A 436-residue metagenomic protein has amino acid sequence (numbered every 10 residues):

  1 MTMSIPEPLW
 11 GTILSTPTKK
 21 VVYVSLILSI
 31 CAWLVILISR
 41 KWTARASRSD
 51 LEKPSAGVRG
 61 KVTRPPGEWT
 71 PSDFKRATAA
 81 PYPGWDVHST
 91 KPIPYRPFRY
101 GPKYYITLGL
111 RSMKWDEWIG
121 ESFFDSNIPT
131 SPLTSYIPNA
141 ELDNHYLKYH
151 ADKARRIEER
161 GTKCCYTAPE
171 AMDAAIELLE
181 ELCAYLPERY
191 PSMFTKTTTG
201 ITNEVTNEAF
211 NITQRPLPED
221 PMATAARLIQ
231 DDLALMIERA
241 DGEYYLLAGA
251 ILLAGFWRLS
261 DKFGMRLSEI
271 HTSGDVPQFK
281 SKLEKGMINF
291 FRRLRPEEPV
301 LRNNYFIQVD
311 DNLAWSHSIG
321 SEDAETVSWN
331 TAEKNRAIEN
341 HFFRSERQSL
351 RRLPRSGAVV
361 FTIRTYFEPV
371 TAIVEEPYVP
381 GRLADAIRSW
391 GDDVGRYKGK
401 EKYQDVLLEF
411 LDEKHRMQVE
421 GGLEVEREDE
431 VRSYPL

Functional and structural regions predicted by a protein language model:
M1-M3: Universal eukaryotic N-terminal targeting presequences
I5-C31, I36-L436: Extended, well-ordered protein cores
